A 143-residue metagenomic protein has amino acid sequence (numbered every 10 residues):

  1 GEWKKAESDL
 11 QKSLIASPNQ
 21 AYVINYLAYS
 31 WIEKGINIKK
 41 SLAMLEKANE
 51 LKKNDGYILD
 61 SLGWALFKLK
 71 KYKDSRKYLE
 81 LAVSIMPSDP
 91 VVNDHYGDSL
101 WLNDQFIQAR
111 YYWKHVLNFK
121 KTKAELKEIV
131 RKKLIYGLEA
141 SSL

Functional and structural regions predicted by a protein language model:
K12-S13, K47-A48, L81-A82, H115-V116: Canonical positions in the second alpha-helix
Y26-L27, S61, H95, I129-K133: Canonical tetratricopeptide repeat
I32-E33, F67, W101: Position-specific recognition of the canonical hydrophobic site in helix A of tetratricopeptide repeat
L102, F106-L143: Terminal, low-structured helical/coil segments at or just beyond the last alpha-helical repeat
